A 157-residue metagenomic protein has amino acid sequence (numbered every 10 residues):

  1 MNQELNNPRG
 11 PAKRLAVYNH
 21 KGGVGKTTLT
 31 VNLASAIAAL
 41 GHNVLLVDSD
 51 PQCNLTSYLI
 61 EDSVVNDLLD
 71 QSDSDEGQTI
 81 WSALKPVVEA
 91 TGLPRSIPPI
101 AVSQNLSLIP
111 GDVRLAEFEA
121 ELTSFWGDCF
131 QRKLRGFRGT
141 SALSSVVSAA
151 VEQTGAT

Functional and structural regions predicted by a protein language model:
M1-T157: P-loop NTP-binding core
